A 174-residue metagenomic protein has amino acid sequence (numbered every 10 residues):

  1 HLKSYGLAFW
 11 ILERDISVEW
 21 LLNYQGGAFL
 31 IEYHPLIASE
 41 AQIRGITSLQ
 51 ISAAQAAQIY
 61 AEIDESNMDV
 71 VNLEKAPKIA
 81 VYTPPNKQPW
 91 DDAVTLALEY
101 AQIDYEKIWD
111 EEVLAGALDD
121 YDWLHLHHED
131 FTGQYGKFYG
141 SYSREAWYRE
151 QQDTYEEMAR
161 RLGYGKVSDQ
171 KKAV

Functional and structural regions predicted by a protein language model:
H1-A93, A101-D104: Hydrophobic targeting/anchoring helices
L30, H34-L36, A80, P84-V174: Helical hinge/lid and interdomain linker segments adjacent to catalytic or ligand-binding clefts that mediate domain
